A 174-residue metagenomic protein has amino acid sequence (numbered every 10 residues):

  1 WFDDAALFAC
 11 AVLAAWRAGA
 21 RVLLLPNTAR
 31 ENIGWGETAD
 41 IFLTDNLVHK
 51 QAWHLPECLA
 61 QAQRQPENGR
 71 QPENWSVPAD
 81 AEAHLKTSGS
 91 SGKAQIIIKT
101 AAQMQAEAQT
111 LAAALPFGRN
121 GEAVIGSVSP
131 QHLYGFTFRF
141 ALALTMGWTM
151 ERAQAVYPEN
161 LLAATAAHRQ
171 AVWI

Functional and structural regions predicted by a protein language model:
W1-T28, E122-P130: Conserved AMP-binding/adenylate-forming
L7-F8, R30-G34, L47-W53: Short, charged/polar "capping" segments at the starts of alpha-helices and the immediately preceding loops
G19, S90, G147: Conserved G/P- and acidic residue-centered "switch" motifs that form tight phosphate/ATP-binding loops in soluble
A20, A39-F42, L47-Q65: Active-site regions of enzymes building and remodeling cell-envelope glycoconjugates
R21-W35, Q154-L162: A short, well-structured beta->alpha microelement
A39-L47, I98-A114, R119-I174: AMP-binding/adenylate-forming
E57, Q61-K86, F117-V124: Conserved pre-ATP/AMP-binding loop-to-beta segment of ANL
N74, D80-Q109: Conserved AMP-binding A3 loop
